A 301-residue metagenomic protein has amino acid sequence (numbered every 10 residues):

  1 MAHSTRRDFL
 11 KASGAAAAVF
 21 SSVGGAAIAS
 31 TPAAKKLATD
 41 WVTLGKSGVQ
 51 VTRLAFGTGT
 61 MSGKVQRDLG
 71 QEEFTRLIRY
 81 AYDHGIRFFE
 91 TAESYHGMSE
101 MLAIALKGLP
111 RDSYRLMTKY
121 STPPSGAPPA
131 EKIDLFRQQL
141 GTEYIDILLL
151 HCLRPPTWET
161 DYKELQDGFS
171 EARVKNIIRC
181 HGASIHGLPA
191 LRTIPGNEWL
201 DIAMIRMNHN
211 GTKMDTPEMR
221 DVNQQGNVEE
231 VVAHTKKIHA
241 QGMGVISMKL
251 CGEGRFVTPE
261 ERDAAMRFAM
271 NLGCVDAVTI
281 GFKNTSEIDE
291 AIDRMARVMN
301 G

Functional and structural regions predicted by a protein language model:
M1-A17: N-terminal secretory signal peptides and thylakoid transit peptides that target proteins across membranes
G24-T58, R67: C-terminal segment of N-terminal export signals and the immediately downstream linker at the start of the mature
L44, F56, F89, L116 (+4 more regions): Conserved, mostly hydrophobic/aromatic
K46-G48, A103-R111, R137-T142, P195-E198 (+1 more regions): Acidic (Asp/Glu)-rich catalytic clusters
T60-Q71, K119-A127, F256-T258: Active-site mouth loops of central-metabolism enzymes
D68-Y80, G126-Q139, G187-R192, E261-F268: Short, acidic/polar
L140-P156: Active-site groove signature of glycoside hydrolases
L153-G301: Beta/alpha (TIM)-barrel catalytic core signal, keyed to glycine-rich beta->alpha loops juxtaposed to Asp/Glu that bind
